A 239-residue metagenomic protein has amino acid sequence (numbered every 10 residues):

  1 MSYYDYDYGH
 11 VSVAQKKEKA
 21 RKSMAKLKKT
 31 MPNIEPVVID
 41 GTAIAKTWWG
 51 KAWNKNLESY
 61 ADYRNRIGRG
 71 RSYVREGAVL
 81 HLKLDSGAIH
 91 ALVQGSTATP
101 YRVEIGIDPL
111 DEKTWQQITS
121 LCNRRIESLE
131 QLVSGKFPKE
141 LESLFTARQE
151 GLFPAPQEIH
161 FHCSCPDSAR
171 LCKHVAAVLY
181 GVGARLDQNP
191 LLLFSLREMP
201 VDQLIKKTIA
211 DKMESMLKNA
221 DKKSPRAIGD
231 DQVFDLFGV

Functional and structural regions predicted by a protein language model:
M1-V239: Long, low-complexity, compositionally biased intrinsically disordered regions
